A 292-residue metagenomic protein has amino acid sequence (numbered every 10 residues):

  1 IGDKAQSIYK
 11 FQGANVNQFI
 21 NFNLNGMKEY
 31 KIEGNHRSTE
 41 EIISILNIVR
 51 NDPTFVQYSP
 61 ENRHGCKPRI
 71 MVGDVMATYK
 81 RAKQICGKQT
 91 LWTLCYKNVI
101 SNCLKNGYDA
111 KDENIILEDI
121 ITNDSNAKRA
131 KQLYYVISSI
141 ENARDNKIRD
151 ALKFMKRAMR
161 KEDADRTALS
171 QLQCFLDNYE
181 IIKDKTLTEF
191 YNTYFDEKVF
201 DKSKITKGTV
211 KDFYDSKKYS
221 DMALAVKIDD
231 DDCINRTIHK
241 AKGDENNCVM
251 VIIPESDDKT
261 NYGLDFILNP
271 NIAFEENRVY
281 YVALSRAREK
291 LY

Functional and structural regions predicted by a protein language model:
G2-Y292: The feature marks helicase ATPase cores and/or their adjacent C-terminal helical subdomains in SF1/SF2/AAA+ helicases
